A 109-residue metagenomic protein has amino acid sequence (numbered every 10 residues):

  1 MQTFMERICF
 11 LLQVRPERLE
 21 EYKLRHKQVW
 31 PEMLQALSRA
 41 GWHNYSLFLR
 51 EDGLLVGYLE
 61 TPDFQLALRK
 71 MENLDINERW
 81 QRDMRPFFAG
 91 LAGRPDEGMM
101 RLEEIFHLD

Functional and structural regions predicted by a protein language model:
M1-M5, H107-D109: Basic/polar N-terminal segments that are highly enriched at the extreme N-terminus, encompassing both cleavable
M5-R7, D52: A general secondary-structure signal for short beta-strands and their flanking turns/coil in non-transmembrane regions
I8-Q13: Active-site-flanking beta-strand signature of metal-NTP-handling nucleotidyl enzymes and homologous cyclase-like
R18-H43: Short amphipathic alpha-helical segments
L19, V56, L66-L68: Intrinsically disordered, low-complexity acidic/polar segments
L34-V56, E60-P62: Short, glycine- and small/hydrophobic-rich beta-strand elements in well-ordered beta-sheets
A40, T61-G98: An amphipathic, aromatic/His-enriched active-site/gating alpha helix that lines ligand/cofactor pockets
E97-D109: Charged phosphate-binding loop/patch that engages nucleotide di/tri-phosphates or the phosphate backbone of nucleic
